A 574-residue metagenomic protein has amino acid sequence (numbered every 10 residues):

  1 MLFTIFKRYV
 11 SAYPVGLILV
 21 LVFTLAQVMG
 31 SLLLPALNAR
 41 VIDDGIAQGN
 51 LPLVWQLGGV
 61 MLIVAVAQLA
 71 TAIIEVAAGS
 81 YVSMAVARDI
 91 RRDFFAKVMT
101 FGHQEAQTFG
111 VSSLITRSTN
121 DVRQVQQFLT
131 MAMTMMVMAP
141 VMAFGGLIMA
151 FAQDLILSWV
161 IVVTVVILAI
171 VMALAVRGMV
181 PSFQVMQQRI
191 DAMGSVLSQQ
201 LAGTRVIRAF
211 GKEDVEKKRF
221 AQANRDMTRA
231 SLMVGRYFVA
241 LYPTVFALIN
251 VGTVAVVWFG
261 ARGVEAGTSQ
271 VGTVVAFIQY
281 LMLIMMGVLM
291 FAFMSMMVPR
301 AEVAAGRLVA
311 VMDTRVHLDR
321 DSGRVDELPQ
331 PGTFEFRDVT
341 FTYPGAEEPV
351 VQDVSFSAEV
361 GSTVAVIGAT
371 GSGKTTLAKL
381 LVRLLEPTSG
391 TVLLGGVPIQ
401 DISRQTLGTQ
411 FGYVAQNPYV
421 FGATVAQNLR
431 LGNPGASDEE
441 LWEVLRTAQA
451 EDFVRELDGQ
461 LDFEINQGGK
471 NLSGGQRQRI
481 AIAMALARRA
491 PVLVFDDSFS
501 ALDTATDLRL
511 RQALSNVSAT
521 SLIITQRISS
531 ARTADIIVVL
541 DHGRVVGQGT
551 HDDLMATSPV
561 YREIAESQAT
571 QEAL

Functional and structural regions predicted by a protein language model:
M1-L34, I46-V60, E75-G79, S83 (+10 more regions): Membrane-integrated ABC transporters
L2, V22-F23, Q27-D43, V64-V111 (+10 more regions): Juxtamembrane helix-loop junctions of ABC transporter transmembrane domains
K7, A12-P14, T100-Q104, N120-L129 (+11 more regions): An intracellular "coupling" helix at the cytosolic face of ABC transporter transmembrane type-1 domains
A12, G16-M29, M131-M186, W258-S269: Transmembrane helices of ABC transporter permease
L25-L33, A65-I73, V125-F128, A132-F144 (+6 more regions): Hydrophobic alpha-helical transmembrane bundles that constitute the permease/transmembrane domains of multi-pass
G49-L53, M149-V163, M233-R307, V311-M312: Helix-loop-helix
E327-L574: ABC-type nucleotide-binding domain
